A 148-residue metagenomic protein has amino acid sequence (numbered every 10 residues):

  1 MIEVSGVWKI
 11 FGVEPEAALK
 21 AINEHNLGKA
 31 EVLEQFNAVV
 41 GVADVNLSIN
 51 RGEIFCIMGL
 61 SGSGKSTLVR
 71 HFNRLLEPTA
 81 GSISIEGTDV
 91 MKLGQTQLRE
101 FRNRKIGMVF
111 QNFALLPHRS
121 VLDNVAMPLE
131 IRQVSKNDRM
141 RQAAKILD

Functional and structural regions predicted by a protein language model:
K20-E31, E86-D89, E130-Q133, N137-D148: Conserved ABC ATPase "signature" region
V32-N37, V90-I106, I131, K136-M140: ABC ATPase NBD coupling module
M58-L60: The feature captures the beta-strand-to-loop junction immediately N-terminal to the Walker
N73: Helix-to-loop junction immediately C-terminal to a conserved catalytic motif
T79-S82, D138: Conserved coupling/switch loops of ABC nucleotide-binding domains, chiefly the family-specific signature
R119-A126: Short coil-to-helix segment of the ABC ATPase nucleotide-binding domain corresponding to the Q-loop/switch region
